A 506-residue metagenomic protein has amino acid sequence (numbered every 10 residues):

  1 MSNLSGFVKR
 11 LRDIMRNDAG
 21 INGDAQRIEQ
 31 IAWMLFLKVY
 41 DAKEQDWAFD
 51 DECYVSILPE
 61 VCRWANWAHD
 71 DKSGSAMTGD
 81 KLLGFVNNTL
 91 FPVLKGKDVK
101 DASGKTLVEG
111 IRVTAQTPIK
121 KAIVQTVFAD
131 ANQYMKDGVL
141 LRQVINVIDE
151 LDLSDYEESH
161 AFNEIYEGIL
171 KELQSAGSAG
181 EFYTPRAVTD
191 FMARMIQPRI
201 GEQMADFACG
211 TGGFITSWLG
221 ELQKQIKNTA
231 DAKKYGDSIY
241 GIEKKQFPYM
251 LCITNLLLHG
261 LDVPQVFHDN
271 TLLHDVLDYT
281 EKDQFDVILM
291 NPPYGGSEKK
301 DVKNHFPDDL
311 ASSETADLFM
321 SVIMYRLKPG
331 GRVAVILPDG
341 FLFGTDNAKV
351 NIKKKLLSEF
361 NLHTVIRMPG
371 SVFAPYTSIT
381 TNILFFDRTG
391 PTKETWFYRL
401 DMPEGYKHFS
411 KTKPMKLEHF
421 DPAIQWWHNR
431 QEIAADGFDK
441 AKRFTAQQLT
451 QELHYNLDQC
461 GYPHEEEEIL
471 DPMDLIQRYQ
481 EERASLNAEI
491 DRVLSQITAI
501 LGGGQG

Functional and structural regions predicted by a protein language model:
M1-M195, R199-I200, F267-V276, R367-S371 (+3 more regions): Non-catalytic, mostly N-terminal accessory regions of nucleic-acid modification and defense proteins
G23, R27-E29, Y249, V266 (+1 more regions): Conserved Class I SAM-dependent methyltransferase catalytic core
S178-M290, G295-S297, S313, D317 (+3 more regions): Conserved S-adenosyl-L-methionine
D237-Y240, D269, H274, V302-D308 (+2 more regions): Short beta-alpha connecting loops at secondary-structure transitions that line or flank enzyme active sites
Q246, L272-L273, P293-G296, D339-L342 (+3 more regions): Conserved nucleotide-binding/hydrolysis micro-motifs of P-loop NTPases
N361, A374-Q425: C-terminal, active-site-flanking charged/polar segments
